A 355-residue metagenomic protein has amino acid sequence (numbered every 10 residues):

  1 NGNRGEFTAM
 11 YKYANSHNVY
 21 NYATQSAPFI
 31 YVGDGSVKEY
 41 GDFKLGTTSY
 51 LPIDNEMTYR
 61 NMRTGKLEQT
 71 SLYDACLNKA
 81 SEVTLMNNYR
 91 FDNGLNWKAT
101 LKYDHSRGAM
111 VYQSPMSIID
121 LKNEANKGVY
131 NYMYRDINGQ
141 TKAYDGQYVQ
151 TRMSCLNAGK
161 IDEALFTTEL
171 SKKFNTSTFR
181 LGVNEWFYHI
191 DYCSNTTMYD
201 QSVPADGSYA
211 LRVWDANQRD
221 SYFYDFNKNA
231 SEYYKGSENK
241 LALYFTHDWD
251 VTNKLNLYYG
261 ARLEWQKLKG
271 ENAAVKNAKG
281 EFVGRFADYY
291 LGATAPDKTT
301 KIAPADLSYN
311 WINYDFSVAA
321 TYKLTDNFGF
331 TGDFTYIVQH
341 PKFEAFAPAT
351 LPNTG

Functional and structural regions predicted by a protein language model:
N1, T8, E82-M86, E169-S171 (+3 more regions): Outer-membrane beta-barrel architecture
N1-R4, R90, N175: Outer-membrane beta-barrel pore proteins
R4-T84, A109-C155, Y209-N229, G236: Acidic/polar loop-and-plug regions of large Gram-negative outer-membrane beta-barrel proteins
A9, S81, G94-L95, I161-T167 (+2 more regions): Low-complexity, repetitive regions of proteins mediating host interaction that are extracellular, surface-exposed
S16-V19, R107-M110, Y188-Y192, H340-P341: Short catalytic/ligand-binding loop motif for oxyanion handling, primarily in non-cytosolic enzymes, centered on
A75-A109: P-loop NTPase catalytic cores that bind/hydrolyze ATP
S154, L165-T167, T354-G355: Outer membrane beta-barrel strand-and-loop segments of large Gram-negative receptors, especially TonB-dependent
I161, K173-Y188, C193-T197, Q201-R219 (+1 more regions): Structural signature of Gram-negative outer-membrane beta-barrels, strongest in the C-terminal barrel of TonB-dependent
